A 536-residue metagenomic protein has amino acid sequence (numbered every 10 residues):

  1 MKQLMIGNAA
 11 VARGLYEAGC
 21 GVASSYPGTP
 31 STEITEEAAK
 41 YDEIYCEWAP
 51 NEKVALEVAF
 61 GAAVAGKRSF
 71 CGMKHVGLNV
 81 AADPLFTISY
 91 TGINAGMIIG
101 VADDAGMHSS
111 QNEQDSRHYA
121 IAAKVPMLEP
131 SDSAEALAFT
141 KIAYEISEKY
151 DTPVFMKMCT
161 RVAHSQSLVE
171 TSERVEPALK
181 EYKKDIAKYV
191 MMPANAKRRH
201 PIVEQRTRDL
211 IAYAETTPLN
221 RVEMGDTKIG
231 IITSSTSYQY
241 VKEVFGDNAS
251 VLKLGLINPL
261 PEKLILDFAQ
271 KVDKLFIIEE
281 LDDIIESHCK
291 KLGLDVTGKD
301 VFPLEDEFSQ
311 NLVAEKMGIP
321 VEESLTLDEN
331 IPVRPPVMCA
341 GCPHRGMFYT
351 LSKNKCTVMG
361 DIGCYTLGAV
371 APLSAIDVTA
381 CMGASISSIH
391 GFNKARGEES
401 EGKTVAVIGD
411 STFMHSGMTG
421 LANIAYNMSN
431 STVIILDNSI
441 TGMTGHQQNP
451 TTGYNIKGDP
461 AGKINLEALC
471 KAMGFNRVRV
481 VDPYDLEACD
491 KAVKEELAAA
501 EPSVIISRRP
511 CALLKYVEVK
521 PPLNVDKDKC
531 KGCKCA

Functional and structural regions predicted by a protein language model:
M1-N8, A12, A18, P130-M338 (+8 more regions): Flexible, low-complexity linker and terminal segments
M1-S133, R161, M224-G225, N248 (+2 more regions): Thiamine diphosphate
I34-E37, F60, A81-L85, M107-Q114 (+15 more regions): Short acidic, glycine/serine/threonine-rich loops at helix termini
E37-E43, K242-L252, A468-G474: Short helix-loop-beta junction
E43-P50, T91-A102, K184-D185, Y426-S439 (+1 more regions): A glycine-rich helix N-cap at a beta->alpha junction
D104-P153, C159, A194, P336 (+2 more regions): Conserved thiamine diphosphate
S109, A369-V504, V517: Thiamine diphosphate
